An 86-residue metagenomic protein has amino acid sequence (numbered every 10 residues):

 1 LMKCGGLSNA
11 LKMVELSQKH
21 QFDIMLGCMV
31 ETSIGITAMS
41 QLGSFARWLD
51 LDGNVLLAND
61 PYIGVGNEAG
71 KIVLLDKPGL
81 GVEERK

Functional and structural regions predicted by a protein language model:
L1-G35, N59-G70: Catalytic core of soluble alpha/beta enzymes
M29-K86: Flexible C-terminal active-site loop/helix
